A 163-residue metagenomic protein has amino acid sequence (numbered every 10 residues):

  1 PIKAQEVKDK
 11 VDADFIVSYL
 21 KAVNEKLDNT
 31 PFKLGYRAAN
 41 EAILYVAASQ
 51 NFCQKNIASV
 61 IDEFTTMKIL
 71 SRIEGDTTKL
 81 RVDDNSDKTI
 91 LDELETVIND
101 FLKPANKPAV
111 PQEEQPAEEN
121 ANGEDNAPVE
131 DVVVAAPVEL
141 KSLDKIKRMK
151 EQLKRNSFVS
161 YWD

Functional and structural regions predicted by a protein language model:
P1-D163: C-terminal regulatory/interaction module of P-loop NTP-utilizing enzymes
